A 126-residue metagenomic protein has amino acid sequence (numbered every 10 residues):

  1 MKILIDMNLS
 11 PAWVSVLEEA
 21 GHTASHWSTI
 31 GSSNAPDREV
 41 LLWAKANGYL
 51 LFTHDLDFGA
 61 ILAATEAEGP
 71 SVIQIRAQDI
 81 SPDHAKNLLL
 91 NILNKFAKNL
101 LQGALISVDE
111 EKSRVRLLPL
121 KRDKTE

Functional and structural regions predicted by a protein language model:
K2-L50: N-terminal first-folded block
P11, F58-A60, R114: Glycine-rich nucleotide phosphate-binding loop and flanking beta-alpha elements of Rossmann-like dinucleotide-binding
L17-A20, E39-V40, T65-E68, L88 (+1 more regions): Short, glycine/charged-enriched secondary-structure capping and boundary segments
K45-L62: Acidic, metal-binding active-site segment of PIN/NYN-like and related structure-specific nucleases
G59-L93: Mid-chain, well-packed structural core segment of small domains
K95-E126: Charged phosphate-binding loop/patch that engages nucleotide di/tri-phosphates or the phosphate backbone of nucleic
